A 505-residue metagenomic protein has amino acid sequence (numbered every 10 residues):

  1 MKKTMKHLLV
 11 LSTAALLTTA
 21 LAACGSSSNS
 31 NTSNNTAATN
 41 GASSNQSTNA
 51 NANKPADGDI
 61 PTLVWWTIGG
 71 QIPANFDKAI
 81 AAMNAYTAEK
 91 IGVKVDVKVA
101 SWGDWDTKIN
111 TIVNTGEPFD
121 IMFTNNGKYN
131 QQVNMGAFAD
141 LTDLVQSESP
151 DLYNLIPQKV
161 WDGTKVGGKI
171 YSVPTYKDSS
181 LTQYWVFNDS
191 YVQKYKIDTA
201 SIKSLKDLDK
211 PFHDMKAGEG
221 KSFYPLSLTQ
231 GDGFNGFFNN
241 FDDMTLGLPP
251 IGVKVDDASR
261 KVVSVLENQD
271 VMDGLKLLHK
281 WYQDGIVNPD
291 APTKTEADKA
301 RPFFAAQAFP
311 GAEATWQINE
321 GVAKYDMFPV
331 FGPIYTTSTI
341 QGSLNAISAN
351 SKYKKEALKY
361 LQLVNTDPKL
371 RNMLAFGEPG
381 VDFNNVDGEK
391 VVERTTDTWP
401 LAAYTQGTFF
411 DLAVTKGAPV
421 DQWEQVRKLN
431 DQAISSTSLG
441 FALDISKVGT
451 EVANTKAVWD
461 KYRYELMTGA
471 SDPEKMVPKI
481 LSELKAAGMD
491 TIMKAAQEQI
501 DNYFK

Functional and structural regions predicted by a protein language model:
K2-L11: Bacterial N-terminal signal peptides that target proteins for export
L11-T13, L17, G25-K505: Extracytoplasmic/secretory soluble proteins
